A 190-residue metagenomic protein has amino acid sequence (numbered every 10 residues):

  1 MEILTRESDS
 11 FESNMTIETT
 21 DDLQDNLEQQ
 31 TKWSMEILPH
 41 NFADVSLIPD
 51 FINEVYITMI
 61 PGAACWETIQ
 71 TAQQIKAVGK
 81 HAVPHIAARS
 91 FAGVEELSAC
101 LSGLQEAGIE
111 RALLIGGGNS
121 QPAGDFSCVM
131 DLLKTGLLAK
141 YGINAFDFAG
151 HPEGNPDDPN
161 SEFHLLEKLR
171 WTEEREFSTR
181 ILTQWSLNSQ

Functional and structural regions predicted by a protein language model:
E2-N26: C-terminal accessory extensions appended to soluble enzyme cores
I17-F163: Active-site beta->alpha loop and helix N-cap motifs at the rims of alpha/beta catalytic domains
M130-K134, K168-L169, Q190: Short, well-ordered amphipathic alpha-helices
L137-N144, W171-R180: A structural motif corresponding to the C-terminal end of an alpha-helix and its immediate exit/capping segment
D157-E176: Active-site glycine-rich loop that binds ribose-phosphate moieties when present
S178-Q184, N188-Q190: A contiguous pocket-lining binding segment that forms or flanks enzyme active sites
